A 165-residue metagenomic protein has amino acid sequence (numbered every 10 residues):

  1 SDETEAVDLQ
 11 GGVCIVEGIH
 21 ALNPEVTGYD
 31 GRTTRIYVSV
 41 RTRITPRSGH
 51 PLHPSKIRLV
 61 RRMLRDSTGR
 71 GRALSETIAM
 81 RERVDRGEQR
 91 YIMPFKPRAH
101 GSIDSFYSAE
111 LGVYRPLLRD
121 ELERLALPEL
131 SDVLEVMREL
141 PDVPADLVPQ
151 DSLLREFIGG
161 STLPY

Functional and structural regions predicted by a protein language model:
S1-C14, R72-R81: ATP-dependent small-molecule kinase phosphotransfer cores that center on conserved nucleotide phosphate-binding segments
V13-G18, Y37: Structural recognition of the conserved hydrophobic beta-strand(s) that form the central parallel beta-sheet of P-loop
A21-Y165: Conserved NTP phosphate-binding and transfer environment spanning the P-loop NTPase/kinase superfamily
